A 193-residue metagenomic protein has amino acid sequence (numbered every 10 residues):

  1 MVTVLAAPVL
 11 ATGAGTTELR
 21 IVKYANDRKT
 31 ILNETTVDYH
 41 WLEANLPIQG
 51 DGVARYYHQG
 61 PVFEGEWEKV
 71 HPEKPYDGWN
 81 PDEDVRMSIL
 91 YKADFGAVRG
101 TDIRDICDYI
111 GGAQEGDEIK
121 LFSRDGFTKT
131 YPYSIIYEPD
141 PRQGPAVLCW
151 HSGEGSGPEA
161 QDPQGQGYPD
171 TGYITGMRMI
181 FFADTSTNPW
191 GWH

Functional and structural regions predicted by a protein language model:
M1-A11: Sec-dependent, cleavable N-terminal signal peptides
V9-H193: N-terminal intrinsically disordered, low-complexity segments enriched in P/E/S/T
